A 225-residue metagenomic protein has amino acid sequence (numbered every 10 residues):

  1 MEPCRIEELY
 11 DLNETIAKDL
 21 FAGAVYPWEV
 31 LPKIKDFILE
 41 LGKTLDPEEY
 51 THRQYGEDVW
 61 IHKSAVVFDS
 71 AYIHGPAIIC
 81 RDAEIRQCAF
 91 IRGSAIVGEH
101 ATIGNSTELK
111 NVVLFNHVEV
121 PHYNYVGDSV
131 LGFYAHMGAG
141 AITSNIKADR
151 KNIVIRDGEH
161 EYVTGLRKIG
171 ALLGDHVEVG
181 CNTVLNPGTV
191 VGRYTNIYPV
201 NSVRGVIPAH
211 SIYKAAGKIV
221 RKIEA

Functional and structural regions predicted by a protein language model:
M1-D58, Y194, V200, A209-A225: Terminal amphipathic alpha-helical/low-complexity segments used for targeting or macromolecular assembly
A17-D19, L114-N116, P121-A225: Glycine-rich hexapeptide-repeat left-handed beta-helix
T44, I61-H62, G174, V179: Conserved short histidine dyad/triad with adjacent acidic residue
T51, Y55-E57, G75, Q87 (+3 more regions): Short, conserved secondary-structure segments in the cores of folded domains
I61-K63, L109-F115, K151: Short, charged low-complexity linear segments at domain edges
H62-S106: Glycine-rich active-site/cofactor-binding loop and its immediate structural neighborhood
